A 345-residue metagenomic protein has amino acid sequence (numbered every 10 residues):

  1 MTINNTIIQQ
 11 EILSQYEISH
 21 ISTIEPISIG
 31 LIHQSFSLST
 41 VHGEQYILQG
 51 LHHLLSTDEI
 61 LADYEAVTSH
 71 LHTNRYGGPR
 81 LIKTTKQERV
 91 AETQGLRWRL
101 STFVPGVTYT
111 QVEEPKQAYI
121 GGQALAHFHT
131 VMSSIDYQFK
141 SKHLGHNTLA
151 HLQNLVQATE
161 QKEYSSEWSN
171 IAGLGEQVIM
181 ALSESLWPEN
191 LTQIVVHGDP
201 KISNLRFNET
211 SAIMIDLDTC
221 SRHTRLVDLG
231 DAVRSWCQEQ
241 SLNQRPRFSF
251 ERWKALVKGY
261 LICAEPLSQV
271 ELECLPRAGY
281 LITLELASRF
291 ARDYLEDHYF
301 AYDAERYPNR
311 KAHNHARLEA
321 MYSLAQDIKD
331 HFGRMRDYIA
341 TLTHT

Functional and structural regions predicted by a protein language model:
M1-E25: Juxta-kinase regulatory segment immediately upstream of eukaryotic protein kinase catalytic domains
E25-I29, Q49, D58, V107-Y119 (+4 more regions): ATP-dependent phospho-/nucleotidyl transfer catalytic cores
L31-T40, I47-L48, L81, M180-V227 (+1 more regions): Active-site acidic catalytic loop and adjacent metal/ATP-binding pocket of ATP-dependent phosphoryl transfer enzymes
V41-F139: ATP-binding pocket architecture of kinase catalytic cores
W98-Q111, Q157-Q161, L284, S288-Y307: A glycine-centered beta->alpha junction motif in the catalytic cores of kinase/phosphotransferase enzymes
L226-P266, L281-Y302: Active-site activation/catalytic loop segments of kinase-like enzymes and analogous catalytic loops in related
L267-G279: All-alpha amphipathic helical-bundle segments outside canonical DNA-binding/catalytic cores that form hydrophobic
E285-T345: ATP/Mg2+ or Mg2+-diphosphate-binding catalytic cores that bind nucleotide phosphates or diphosphates via glycine-rich
